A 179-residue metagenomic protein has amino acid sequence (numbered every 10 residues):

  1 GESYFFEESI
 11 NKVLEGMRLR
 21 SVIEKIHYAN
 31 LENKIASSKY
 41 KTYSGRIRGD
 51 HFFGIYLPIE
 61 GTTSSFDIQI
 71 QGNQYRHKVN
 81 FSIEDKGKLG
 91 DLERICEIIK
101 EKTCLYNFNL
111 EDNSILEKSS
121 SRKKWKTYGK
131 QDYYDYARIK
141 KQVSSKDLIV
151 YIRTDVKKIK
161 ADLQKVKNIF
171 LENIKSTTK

Functional and structural regions predicted by a protein language model:
E2-Q142: Polyanion-binding interface signature
K12, G16, R20-S21, Y136-K179: Long, solvent-exposed, polar/charged low-complexity segments
